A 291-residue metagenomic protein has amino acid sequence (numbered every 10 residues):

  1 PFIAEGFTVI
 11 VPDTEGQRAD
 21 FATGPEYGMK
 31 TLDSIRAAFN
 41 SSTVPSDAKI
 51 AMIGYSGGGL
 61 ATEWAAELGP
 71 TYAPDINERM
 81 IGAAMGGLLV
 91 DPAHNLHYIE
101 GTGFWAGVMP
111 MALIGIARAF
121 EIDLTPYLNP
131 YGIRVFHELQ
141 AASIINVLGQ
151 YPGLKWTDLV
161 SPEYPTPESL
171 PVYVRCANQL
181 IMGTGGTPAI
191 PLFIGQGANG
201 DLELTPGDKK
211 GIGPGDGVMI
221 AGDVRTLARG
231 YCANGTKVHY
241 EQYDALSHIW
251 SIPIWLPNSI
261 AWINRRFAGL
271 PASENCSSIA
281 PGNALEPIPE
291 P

Functional and structural regions predicted by a protein language model:
P1-M29: Cap/lid segment of the alpha/beta-hydrolase catalytic domain
F21-T43, E63, E67: Alpha/beta-hydrolase active-site loop
R36-S56, Y72-E78: Gly/Ser-rich "nucleophile elbow"/oxyanion-hole loop immediately N-terminal to the catalytic nucleophile in hydrolases
I53, A84-G87, G195: Alpha/beta-hydrolase-fold catalytic nucleophile elbow
D75-V90: A conserved short beta-strand
G86-T187, L204-P206, P214-A221: Accessory cap/linker subdomain of secreted extracellular hydrolases
P188, F193-L202: Short beta-strand/loop motif that positions the catalytic acidic residue of the alpha/beta-hydrolase fold
G195-G197, D208, R225-P291: C-terminal catalytic histidine-bearing segment of alpha/beta-hydrolase fold enzymes
